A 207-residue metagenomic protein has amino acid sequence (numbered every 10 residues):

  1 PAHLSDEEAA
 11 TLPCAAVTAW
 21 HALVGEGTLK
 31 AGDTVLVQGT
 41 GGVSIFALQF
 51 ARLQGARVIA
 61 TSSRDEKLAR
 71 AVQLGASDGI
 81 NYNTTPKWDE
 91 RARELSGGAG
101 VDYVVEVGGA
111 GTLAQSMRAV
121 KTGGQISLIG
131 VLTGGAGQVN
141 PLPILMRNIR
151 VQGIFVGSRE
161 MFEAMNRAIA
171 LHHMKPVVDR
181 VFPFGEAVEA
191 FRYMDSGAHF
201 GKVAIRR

Functional and structural regions predicted by a protein language model:
P1-D6, R70, G98, H172: Glycine/charged-rich beta-loop-alpha catalytic/anionic-binding loops adjacent to active sites
P1-Q38, Q73: NAD(P)H dinucleotide-binding glycine-rich loop of Rossmann-like/cofactor-binding domains, especially the beta1-alpha1
T18, V43, G111: Hydrophobic/small residue at the entry helix of a nucleotide-binding pocket
T34-T40, R52-Q115: Adenosine-nucleotide cofactor-binding segment
G39-A47: Glycine-rich adenosine-cofactor-binding loop
Q54, A71-V72, V107-V177, V181 (+1 more regions): Glycine-rich phosphate-binding loop and adjacent beta-alpha segment of Rossmann(oid) nucleotide-cofactor-binding
G98, H173-V177, E189-R207: C-terminal capping/lid region of NAD(P)-dependent oxidoreductase domains
